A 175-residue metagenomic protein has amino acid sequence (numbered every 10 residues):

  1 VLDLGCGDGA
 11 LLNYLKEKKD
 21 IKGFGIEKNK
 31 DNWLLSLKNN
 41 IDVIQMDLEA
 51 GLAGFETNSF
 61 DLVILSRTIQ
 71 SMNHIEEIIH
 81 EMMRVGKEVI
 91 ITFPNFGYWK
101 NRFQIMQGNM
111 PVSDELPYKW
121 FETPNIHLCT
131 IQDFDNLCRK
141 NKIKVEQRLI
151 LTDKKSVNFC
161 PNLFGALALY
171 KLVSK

Functional and structural regions predicted by a protein language model:
G5-G7: Class I SAM-dependent methyltransferase "Motif I" SAM/SAH-binding loop
A10-G51: Class I SAM-dependent methyltransferase SAM/SAH-binding core
G51-T57: Short conserved loop adjoining the S-adenosyl-L-methionine
N58-S59, V85: Alpha-helix C-terminal capping/helix-to-coil transition sites in glycosyltransferase folds
L62-N73: A short SAM/SAH-binding and catalytic strip from SAM-dependent methyltransferases
E77-E81, E88-S174: S-adenosyl-L-methionine-dependent methyltransferase catalytic module, highlighting the catalytic core
